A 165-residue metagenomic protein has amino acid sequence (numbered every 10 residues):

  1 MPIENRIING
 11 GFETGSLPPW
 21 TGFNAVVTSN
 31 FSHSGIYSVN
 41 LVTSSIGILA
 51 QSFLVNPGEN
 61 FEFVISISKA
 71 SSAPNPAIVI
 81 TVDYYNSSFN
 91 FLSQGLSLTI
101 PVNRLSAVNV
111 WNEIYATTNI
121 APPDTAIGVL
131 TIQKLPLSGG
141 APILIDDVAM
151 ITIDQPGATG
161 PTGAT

Functional and structural regions predicted by a protein language model:
P2, G11-S44: Extracellular glycan-recognition surfaces and repeat-rich motifs
F12, T43-Y84, I114-T117, G128-L130 (+1 more regions): Extra-cytoplasmic beta-strand recognition segments
G15-L17, D83-F91: Change "in extracellular beta-sheet-rich domains … of secreted and cell-surface proteins" to "in beta-sheet-rich domains
G58-F61, F89, G140: Beta-strand-connecting loops/turns
A70-S72, Y85-S87, L135-L137, T152-I153: Short coil/turn motifs at secondary-structure junctions
N90-A126: Extracellular carbohydrate recognition and processing domains and analogous Trp-centered ligand-binding platforms
V108-V110, K134-Q155: Extracellular carbohydrate recognition
I151-T165: Collagen/collagen-like triple-helix sequence repeat recognition
